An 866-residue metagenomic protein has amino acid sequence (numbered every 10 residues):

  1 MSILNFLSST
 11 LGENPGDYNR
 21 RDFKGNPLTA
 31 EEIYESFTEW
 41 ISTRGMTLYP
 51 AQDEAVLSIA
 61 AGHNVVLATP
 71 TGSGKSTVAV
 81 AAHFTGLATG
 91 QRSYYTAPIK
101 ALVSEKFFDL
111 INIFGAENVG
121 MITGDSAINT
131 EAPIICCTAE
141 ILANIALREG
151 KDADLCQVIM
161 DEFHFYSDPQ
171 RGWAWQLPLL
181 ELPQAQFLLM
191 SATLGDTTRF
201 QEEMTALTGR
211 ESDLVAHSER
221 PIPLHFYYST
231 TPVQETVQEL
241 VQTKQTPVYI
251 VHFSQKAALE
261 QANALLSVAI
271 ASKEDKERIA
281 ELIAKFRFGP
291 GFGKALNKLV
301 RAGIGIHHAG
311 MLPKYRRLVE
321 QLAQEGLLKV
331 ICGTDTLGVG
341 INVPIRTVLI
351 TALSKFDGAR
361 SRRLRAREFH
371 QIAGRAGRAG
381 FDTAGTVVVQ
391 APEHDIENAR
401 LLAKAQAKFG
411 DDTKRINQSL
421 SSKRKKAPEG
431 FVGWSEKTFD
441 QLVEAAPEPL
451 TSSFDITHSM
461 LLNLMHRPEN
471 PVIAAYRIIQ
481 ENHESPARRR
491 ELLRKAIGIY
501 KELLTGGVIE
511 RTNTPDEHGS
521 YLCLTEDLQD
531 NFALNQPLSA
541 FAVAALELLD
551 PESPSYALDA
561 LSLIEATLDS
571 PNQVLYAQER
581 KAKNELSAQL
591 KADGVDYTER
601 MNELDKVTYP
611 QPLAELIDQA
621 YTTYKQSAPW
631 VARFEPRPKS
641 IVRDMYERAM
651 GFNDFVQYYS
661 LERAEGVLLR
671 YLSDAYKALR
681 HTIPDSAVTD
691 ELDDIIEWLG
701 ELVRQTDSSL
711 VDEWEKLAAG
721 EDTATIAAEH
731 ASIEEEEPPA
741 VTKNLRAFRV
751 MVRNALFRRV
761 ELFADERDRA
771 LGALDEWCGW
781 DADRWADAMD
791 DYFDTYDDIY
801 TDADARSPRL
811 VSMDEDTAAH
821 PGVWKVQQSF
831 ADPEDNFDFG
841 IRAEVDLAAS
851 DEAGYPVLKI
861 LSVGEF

Functional and structural regions predicted by a protein language model:
M1-V65, I270-R301: Helicase-associated low-complexity/disordered flanking segments
T38-H225, S229, P247-S272: Conserved P-loop/Walker A NTP-binding site and adjacent catalytic elements of P-loop NTPases
Y94-T96, S104, I111-G120, K256-V330 (+1 more regions): Conserved C-terminal RecA-like helicase domain
E131-L147, A302-R316, L322-N342: Conserved two-lobed SF2 helicase motor
Y227-F253, E260-N263, R317-G326: Conserved interdomain hinge at the start of the Helicase C-terminal
G305, Q324-E325, D411, R415-T817 (+1 more regions): Non-catalytic terminal extensions of ATP-dependent helicases
T347-I350, S354-D357, R362-A403: Conserved segment of the helicase C-terminal RecA-like domain
A831-F866: Compact beta-sheet-dominated globular domain cores
